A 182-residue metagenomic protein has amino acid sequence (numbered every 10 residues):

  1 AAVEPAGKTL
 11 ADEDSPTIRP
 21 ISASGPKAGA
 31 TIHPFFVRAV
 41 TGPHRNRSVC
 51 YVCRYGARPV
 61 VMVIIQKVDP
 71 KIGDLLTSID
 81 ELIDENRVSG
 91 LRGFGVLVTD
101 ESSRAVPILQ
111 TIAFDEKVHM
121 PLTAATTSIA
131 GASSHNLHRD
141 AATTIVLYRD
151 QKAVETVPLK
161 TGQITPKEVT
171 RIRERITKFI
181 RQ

Functional and structural regions predicted by a protein language model:
V3-F36: N-proximal helix/coil linker or "cap" segments that precede and/or mark the start of modular domains
H33, A141-T143: Short loop/turn microsegments at loop-to-beta-strand junctions
F36, T111-H138: Short, internal strand/loop/helix patches that form the active-site neighborhood or redox-interaction surface
F36-V60, D80-E81: A short beta-strand-turn-helix
V49-G73, L91-V96: Short active-site neighborhood of thiol/selenol oxidoreductases, capturing the structured segment around
D74-F94, F114: Conserved helix-turn-beta segment immediately C-terminal to the redox Cys motif in thioredoxin-like folds
S89-R104, K117-A130: Thiol-based oxidoreductase modules, predominantly thioredoxin-like and allied folds used for disulfide exchange
T144-I145, R149-Q182: Thiol-/selenol-based redox modules, centered on thioredoxin-like and closely related oxidoreductase domains
